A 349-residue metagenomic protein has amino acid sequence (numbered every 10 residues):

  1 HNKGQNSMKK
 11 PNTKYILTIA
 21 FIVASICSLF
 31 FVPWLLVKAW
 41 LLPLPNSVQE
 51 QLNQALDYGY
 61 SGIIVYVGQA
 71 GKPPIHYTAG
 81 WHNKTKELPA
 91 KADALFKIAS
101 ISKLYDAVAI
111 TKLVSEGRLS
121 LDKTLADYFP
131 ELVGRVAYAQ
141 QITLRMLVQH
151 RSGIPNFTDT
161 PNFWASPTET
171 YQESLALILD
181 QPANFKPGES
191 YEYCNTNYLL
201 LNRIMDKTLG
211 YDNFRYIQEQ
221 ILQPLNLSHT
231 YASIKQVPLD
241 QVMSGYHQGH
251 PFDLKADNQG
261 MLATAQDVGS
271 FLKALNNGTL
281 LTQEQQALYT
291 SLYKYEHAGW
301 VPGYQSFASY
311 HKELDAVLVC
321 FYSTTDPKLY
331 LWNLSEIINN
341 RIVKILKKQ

Functional and structural regions predicted by a protein language model:
G4-T78, G249-Q349: Catalytic loop of the DD-peptidase/beta-lactamase superfamily, centered on the K-T-G motif and neighboring
L44, V48, I98, S102 (+4 more regions): Hydrophobic (often cysteine-bearing) scaffold residues that line and stabilize catalytic clefts of nucleotide/cofactor
Y58-S61, K86-M146, F185-Y193, A256-Q259: Short active-site loop at a secondary-structure junction that contains or immediately precedes the catalytic residue(s)
Q69-G71, W81, S100-S102, E131 (+1 more regions): A mature extracytoplasmic/lumenal domain signature
N83, T124-L132, T160-A165, S291: Short linear capping/connector segments at secondary-structure termini
N83-K91, L329-E336: A short, polar/charged loop-to-alpha-helix boundary motif
A137-Y310: Short, surface-exposed loop or secondary-structure junction motifs that flank catalytic or metal-binding residues
